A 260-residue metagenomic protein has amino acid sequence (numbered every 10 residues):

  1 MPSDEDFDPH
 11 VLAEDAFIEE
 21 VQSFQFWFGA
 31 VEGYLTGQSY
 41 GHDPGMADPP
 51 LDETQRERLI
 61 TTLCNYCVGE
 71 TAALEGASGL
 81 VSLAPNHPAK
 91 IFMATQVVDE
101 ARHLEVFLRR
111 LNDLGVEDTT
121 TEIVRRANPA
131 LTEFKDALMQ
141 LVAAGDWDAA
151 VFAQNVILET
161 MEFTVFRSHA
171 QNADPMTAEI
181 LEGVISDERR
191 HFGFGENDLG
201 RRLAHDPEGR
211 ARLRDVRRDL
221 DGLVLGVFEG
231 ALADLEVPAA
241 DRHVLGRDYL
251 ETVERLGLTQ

Functional and structural regions predicted by a protein language model:
M1-Q260: Non-heme di-metal
